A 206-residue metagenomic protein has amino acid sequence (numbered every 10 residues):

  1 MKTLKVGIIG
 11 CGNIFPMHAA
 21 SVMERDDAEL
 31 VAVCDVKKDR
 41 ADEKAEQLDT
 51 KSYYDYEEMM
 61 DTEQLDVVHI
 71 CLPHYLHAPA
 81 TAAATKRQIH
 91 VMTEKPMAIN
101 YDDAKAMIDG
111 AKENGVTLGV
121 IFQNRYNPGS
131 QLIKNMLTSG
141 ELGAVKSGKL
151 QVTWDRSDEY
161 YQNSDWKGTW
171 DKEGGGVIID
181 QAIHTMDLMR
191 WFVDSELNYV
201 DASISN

Functional and structural regions predicted by a protein language model:
M1-L48: N-terminal Rossmann-like dinucleotide-binding module
H18, T50-G110: Beta-loop-alpha module in the N-terminal Rossmann-like domain of NAD(P)-dependent dehydrogenases, especially those
A28-A32, L48, D66-V68, L118 (+1 more regions): Short active-site oxyanion
Y53, M92, T117-G119, K149 (+1 more regions): Structural detector of well-ordered beta-strand residues that form the stable sheet scaffold of enzyme domains
A106-Q123, G143-L150: Rossmann-fold dehydrogenase core element
N124-N206: Predominantly a Rossmann-like dinucleotide-binding segment in NAD(P)-dependent oxidoreductases
